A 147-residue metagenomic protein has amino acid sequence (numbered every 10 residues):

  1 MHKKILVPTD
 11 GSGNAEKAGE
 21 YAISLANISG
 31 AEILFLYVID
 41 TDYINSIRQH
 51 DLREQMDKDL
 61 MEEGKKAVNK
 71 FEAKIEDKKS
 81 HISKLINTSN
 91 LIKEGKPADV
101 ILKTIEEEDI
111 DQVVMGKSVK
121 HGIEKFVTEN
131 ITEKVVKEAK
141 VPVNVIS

Functional and structural regions predicted by a protein language model:
K3-E54, S80: Small/aliphatic-rich secondary-structure junction motif
R53-A67: A short acidic, glycine-rich active-site loop that binds or catalyzes chemistry on phosphate/adenosine moieties
D77-V113: Structural beta-alpha unit
Q112-K134: Glycine-rich, Arg-bearing micro-motifs that act as flexible, cationic patches
P142-S147: Short hydrophobic/aromatic patches at helix-to-coil boundaries
